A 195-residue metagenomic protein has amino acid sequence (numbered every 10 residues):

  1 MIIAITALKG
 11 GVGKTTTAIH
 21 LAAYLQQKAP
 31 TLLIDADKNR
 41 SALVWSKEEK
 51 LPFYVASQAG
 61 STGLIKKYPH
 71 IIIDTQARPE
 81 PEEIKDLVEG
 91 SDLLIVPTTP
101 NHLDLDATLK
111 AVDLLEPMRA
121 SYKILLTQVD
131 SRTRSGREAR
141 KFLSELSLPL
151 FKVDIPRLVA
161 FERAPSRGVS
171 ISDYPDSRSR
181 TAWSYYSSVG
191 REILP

Functional and structural regions predicted by a protein language model:
M1-L8, V12, I19-K85, A164-I171: P-loop/Walker-type NTP enzyme "switch/lid" segment
L32-L33, V96, I124-L126: Structural beta-sheet core signal
P81-N101: Inter-motif core of Ras-like GTPase G domains
L105-Q128: Conserved C-terminal guanine-recognition region of P-loop GTPase G domains, centered on the G4
D130, R140-I171: Beta-strand-loop-alpha "switch" segments that mediate conformational coupling across diverse proteins
P165-W183: C-terminal boundary of histidine-terminating zinc-finger modules
R180-P195: Charged phosphate-binding loop/patch that engages nucleotide di/tri-phosphates or the phosphate backbone of nucleic
